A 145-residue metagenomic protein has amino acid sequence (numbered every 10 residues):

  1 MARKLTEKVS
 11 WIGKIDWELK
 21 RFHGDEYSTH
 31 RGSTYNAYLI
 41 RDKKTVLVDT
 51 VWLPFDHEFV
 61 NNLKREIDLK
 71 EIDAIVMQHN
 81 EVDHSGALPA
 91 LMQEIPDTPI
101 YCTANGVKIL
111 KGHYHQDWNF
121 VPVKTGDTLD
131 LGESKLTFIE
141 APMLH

Functional and structural regions predicted by a protein language model:
A2-R3, H30, Q93, L129: Generic structural signal for beta-strand residues in well-ordered domains
R3-E7, C102-H145: Metallo-beta-lactamase
R3-R65: Conserved beta-strand hairpin/beta-sheet module of binuclear metal-dependent hydrolase folds, prominently
L19, N80-S85, V107-L110, H145: Active-site environment of divalent metal-dependent phosphoester hydrolases
V46-D49, A74-M77, T137-F138: Short catalytic-loop micro-motif centered on adjacent basic/acidic residues
P54-I100: Active-site metal-binding motif and surrounding structural segment of the metallo-beta-lactamase
